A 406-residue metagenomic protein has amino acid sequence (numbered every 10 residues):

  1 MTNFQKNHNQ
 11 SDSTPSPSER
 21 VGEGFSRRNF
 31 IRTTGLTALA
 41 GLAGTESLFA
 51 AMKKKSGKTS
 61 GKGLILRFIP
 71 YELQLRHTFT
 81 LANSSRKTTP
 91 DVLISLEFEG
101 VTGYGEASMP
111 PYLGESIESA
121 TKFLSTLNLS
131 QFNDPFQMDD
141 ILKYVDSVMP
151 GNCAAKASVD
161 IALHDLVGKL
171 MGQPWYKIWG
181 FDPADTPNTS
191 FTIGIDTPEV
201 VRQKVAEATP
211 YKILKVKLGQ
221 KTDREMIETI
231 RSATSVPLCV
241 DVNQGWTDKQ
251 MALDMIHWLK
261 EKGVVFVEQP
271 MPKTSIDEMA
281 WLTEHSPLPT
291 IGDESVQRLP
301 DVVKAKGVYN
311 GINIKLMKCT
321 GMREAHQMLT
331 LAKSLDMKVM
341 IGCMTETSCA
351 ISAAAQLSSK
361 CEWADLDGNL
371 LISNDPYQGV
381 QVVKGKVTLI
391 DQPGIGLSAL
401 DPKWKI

Functional and structural regions predicted by a protein language model:
M1-T14, A43-K62, I406: Basic/polar N-terminal segments that are highly enriched at the extreme N-terminus, encompassing both cleavable
N9-A38: N-terminal secretory signal peptides and thylakoid transit peptides that target proteins across membranes
R20-G24, T45-T80, K87, E97: C-terminal segment of N-terminal export signals and the immediately downstream linker at the start of the mature
R32, L36-T37, G41, S60-L75 (+3 more regions): Flexible C-terminal active-site loop/helix
S60-F68, S84, L96-E97, T102-L170: Metal- or metallocofactor-binding catalytic centers and their adjacent structured scaffolds across diverse enzyme
I94, G100, V159, G172 (+6 more regions): Conserved, mostly hydrophobic/aromatic
S147, T274-W281, H285-P289, V296-G394: Shared catalytic-loop signature of beta/alpha-barrel
W175-S286: Metal-dependent enolase-superfamily TIM-barrel catalytic cores that perform enediolate-based chemistry
